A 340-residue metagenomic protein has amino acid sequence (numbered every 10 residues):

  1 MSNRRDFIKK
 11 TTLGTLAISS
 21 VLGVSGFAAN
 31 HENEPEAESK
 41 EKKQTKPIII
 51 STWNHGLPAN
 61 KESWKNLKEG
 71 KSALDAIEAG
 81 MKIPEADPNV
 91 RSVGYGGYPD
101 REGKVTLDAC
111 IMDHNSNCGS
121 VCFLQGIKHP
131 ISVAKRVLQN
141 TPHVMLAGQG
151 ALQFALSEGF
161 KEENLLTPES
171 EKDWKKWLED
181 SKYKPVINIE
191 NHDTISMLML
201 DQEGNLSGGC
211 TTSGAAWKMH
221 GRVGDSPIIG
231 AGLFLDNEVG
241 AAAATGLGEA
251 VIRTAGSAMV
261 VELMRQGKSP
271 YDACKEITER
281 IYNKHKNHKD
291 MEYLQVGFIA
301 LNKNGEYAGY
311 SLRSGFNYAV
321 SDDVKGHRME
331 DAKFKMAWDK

Functional and structural regions predicted by a protein language model:
S2, T12, L16-A17, H31-K340: Alpha/propeptide regions of enzymes that mature by internal proteolysis
G26-A28: Boundary at the C-terminal end of the N-terminal hydrophobic targeting segment
